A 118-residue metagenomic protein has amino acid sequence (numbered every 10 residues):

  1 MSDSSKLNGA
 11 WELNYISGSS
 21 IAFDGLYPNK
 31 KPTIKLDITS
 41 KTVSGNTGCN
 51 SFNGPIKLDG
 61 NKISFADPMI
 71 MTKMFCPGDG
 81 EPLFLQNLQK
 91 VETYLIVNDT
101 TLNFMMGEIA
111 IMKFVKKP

Functional and structural regions predicted by a protein language model:
M1-P118: Lipid interaction determinants
